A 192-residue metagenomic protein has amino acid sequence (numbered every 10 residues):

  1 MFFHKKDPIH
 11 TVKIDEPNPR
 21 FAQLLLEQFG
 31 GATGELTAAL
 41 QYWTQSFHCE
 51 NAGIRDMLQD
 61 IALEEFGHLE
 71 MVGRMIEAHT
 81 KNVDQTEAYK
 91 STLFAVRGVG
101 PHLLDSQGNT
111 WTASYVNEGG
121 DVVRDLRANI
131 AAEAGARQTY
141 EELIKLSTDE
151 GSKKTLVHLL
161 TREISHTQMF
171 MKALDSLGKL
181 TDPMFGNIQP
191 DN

Functional and structural regions predicted by a protein language model:
M1-N192: Non-heme di-metal
